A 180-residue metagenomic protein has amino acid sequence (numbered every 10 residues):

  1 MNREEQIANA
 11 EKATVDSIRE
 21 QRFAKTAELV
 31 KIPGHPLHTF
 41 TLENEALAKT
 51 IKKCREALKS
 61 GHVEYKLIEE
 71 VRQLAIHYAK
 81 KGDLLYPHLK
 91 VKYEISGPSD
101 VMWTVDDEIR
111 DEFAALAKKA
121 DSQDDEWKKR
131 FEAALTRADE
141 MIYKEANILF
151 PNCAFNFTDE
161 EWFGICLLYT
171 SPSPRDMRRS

Functional and structural regions predicted by a protein language model:
M1-T41, E45-A48: Long, charged all-alpha helical bundle/coiled-coil segments in cytosolic proteins
L37, L42-R55, H62-R110, A114 (+1 more regions): Charged, well-structured binding/catalytic surfaces in domain cores that contact anionic ligands
H88-G97, K119-S122, F155-D159: Inter-helical turn/loop segments and adjacent helix faces that build the functional surface of alpha-helical bundle
W127, R137, I142, I148-L149 (+1 more regions): Contiguous mid-protein beta-loop-alpha structural module that forms a pocket-lining wall or clamp of enzyme active
I148-N152, N156-S171: Preference for long, well-ordered alpha-helical segments
Y169-R179: Single conserved hydrophobic/aromatic residue that forms the stacking wall/gate of nucleotide- or nucleobase-binding
